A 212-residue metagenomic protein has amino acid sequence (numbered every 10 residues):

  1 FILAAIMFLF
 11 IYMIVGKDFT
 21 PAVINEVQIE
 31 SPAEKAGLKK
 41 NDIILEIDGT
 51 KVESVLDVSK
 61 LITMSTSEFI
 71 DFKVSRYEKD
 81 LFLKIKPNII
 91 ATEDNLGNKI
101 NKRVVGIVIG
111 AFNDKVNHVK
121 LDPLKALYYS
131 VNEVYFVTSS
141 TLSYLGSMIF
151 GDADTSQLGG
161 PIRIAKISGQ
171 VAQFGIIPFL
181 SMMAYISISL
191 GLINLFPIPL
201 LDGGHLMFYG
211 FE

Functional and structural regions predicted by a protein language model:
F1-E26: Internal alpha-helical transmembrane segments
M7, I11-G16, F150-G151, Q173 (+1 more regions): Short helix-capping/hinge motifs at transmembrane helix termini and TM-loop junctions
M7, V58, V134, I198: Residue-level signature of catalytic and energy-coupling elements of molecular machines, predominantly ATP/GTP-dependent
F10, K35, K39, L45-E46 (+2 more regions): PDZ-domain C-terminal substructure recognizer with occasional recognition of PDZ-binding tails
A33-V55, V134: Conserved PDZ fold ligand-binding element
A91-L192, G210-E212: Functional transmembrane alpha-helices
L200-E212: Transmembrane alpha-helical segments of integral membrane proteins
